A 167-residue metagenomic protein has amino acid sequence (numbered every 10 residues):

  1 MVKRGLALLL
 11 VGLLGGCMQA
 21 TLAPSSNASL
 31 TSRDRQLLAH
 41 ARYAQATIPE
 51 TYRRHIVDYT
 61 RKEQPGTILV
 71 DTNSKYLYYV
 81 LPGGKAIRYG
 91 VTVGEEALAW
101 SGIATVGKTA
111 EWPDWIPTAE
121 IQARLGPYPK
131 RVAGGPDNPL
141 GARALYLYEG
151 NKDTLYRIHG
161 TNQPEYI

Functional and structural regions predicted by a protein language model:
G5-G16: Bacterial N-terminal signal peptides
L8, A23-P24, A110: Structured catalytic/translocation cores of nucleotide/phosphate-coupled proteins
L8-L10, N162-I167: C-terminal/domain-terminus segments
G12, A23-P24, A97, I167: Residue-level recognition of conserved structural "scaffold" positions that shape functional pockets and channels
G15-L38: Bacterial Sec signal peptide processing site at the extreme N-terminus
A41-P164: Gly/Pro-biased beta-strand-loop elements
